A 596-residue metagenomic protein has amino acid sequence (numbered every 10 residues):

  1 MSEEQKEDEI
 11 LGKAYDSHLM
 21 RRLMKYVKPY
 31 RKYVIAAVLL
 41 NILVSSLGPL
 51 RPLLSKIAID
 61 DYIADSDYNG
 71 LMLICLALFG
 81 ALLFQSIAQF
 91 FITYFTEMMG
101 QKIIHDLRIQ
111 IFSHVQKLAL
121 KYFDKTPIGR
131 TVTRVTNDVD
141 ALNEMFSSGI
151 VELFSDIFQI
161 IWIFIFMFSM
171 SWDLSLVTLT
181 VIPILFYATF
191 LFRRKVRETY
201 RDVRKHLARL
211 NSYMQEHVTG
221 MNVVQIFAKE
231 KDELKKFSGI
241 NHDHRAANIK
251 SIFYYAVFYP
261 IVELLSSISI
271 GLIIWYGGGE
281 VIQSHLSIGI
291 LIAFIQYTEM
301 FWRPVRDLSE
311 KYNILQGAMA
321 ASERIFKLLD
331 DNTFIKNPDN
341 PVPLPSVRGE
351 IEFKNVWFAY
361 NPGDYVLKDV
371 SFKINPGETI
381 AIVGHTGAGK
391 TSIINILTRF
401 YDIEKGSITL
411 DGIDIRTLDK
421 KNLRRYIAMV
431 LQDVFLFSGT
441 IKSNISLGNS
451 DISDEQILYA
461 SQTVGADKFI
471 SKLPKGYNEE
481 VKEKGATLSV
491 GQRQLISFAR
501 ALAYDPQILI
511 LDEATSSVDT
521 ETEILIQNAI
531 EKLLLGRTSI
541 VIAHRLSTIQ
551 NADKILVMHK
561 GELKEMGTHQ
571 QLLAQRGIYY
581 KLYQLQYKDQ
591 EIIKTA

Functional and structural regions predicted by a protein language model:
S2-K13, A64, Q101, I109-T133 (+8 more regions): Short intracellular "coupling" helices and adjacent cytoplasmic loop segments at the cytosolic face of multi-pass
L19, V27, I59, I92 (+3 more regions): Juxtamembrane loop-to-helix connectors within ABC transporter transmembrane domains
M24, P29-K32, L120-K121, N137-F146 (+7 more regions): An intracellular "coupling" helix at the cytosolic face of ABC transporter transmembrane type-1 domains
K28, V34-F91, F95, F168-D173 (+1 more regions): Transmembrane helix-loop-helix hairpins at lipid-water interfaces of multipass membrane proteins, especially the type-1
L39, L47, R51, L76 (+7 more regions): Hydrophobic alpha-helical transmembrane segments of ABC transporter permease domains
D67-I74, F166-T180, K250-E323, L329: Helix-loop-helix
D330, N337-P338, L344-A596: ABC-type nucleotide-binding domain
